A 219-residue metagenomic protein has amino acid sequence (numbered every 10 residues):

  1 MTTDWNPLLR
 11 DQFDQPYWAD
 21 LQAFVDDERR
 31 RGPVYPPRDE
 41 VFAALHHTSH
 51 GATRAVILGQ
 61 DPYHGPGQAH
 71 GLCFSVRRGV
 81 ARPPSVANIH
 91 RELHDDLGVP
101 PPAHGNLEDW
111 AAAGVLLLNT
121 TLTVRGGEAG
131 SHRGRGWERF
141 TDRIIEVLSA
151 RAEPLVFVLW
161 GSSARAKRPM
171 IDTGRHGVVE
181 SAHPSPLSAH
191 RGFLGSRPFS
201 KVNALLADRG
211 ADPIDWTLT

Functional and structural regions predicted by a protein language model:
T2-L159, S163-A166, I171-E180, P184-A189 (+2 more regions): A polyanion-binding, active-site-adjacent surface
